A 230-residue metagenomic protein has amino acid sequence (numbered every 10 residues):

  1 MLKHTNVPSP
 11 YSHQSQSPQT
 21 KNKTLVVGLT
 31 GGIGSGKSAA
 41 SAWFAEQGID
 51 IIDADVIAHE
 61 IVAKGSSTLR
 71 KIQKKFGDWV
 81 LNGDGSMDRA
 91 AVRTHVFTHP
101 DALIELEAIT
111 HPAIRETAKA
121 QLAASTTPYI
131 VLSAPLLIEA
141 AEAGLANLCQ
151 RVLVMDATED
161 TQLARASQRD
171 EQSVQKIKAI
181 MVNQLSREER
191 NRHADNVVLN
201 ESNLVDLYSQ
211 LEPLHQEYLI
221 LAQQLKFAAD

Functional and structural regions predicted by a protein language model:
M1-M87, E217-D230: Glycine-rich phosphate-binding loop of ATP-dependent small-molecule kinases
Q47, F76, N147-C149, H193-A194: Short, structured coil segments at secondary-structure junctions
D50, V56, R151, D195-N196: Well-ordered beta-strand positions
D55, L106, V131, V198 (+1 more regions): Residue-level signal for inorganic ion chemistry
V56-P128: ATP-dependent small-molecule kinase phosphotransfer cores that center on conserved nucleotide phosphate-binding segments
L69-Q73, E159-S167, V174, K178: An amphipathic alpha-helix signature
E116-A123, L132-R165: ATP-dependent NMP and nucleoside kinases share a basic, alpha-helical "lid"
T117-A118, T126, A143-G144, Q168-L219 (+1 more regions): Small-molecule kinase domains that catalyze NTP-dependent phosphoryl transfer to phosphate-bearing small molecules
